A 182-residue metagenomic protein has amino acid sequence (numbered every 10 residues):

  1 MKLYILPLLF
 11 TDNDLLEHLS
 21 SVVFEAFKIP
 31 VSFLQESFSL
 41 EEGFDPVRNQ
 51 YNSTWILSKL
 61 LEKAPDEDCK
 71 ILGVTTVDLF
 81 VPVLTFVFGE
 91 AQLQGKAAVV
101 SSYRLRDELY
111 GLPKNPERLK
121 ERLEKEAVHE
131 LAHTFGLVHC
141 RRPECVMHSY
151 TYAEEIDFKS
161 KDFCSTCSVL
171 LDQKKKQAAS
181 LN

Functional and structural regions predicted by a protein language model:
M1-F10: Fold-level signature of zinc-dependent metallopeptidase catalytic domains
Y4, I71-G73, A98-V99, V146 (+1 more regions): Generic structural signal for residues positioned in beta-strands
L9-A127, V138: Metzincin-family zinc-dependent endopeptidase catalytic domain
Y110, K114-L181: The catalytic-center signature of Zn2+-dependent metalloproteases
